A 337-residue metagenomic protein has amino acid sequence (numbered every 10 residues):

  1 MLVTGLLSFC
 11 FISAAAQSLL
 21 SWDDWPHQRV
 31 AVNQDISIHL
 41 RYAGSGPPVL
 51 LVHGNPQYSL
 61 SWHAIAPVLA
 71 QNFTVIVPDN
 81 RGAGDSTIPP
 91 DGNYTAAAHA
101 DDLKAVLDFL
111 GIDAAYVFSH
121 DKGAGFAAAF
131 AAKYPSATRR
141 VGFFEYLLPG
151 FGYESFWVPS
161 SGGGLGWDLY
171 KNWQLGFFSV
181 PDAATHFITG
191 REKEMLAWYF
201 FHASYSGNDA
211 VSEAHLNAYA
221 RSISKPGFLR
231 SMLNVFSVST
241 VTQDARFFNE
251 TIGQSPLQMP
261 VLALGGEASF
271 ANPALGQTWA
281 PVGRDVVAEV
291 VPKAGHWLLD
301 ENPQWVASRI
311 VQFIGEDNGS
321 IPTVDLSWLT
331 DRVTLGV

Functional and structural regions predicted by a protein language model:
M1-A16: Fungal secretory targeting signals
Q17-L40, S45-P48, I76, A83-F118 (+5 more regions): Flexible "cap/lid" subdomain of the alpha/beta-hydrolase fold that forms the substrate-access gate
L51-G54, V77: Structural cue for short, hydrophobic secondary-structure segments
H53-N55, S119-H120: Conserved alpha/beta-hydrolase "nucleophile elbow" surrounding the catalytic nucleophile
P56-A64, V75: Serine-hydrolase catalytic-loop signature spanning alpha/beta hydrolases and amidase-signature enzymes
A64-F73, F109: A short, Lys/Arg-enriched amphipathic alpha-helix followed by its capping loop at the start of a domain
A294-A307: Catalytic histidine-centered segment of alpha/beta-hydrolase-like enzymes
E316-V337: Alpha/beta-hydrolase-fold serine-hydrolase catalytic core, especially in secreted/extracellular enzymes
